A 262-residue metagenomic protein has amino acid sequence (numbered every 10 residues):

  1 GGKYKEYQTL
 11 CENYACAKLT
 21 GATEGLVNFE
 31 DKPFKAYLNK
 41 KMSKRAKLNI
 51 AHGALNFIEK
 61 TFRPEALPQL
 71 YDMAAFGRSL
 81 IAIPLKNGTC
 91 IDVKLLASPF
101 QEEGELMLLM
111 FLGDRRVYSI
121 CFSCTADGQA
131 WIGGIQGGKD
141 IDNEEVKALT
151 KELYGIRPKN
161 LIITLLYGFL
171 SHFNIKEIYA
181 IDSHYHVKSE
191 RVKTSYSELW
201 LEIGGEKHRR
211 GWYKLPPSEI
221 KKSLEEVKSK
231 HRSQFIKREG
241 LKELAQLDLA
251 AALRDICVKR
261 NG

Functional and structural regions predicted by a protein language model:
G1-L149, F235-G262: Non-catalytic substrate-recognition and accessory regions of acyl/acetyltransferase enzymes
V117-Y118, S123-K207: Acyl-donor binding region in acyl/amide transferases
D182-L241, A245, L253: Active-site/acyl-donor-binding loops of N-acyltransferases
